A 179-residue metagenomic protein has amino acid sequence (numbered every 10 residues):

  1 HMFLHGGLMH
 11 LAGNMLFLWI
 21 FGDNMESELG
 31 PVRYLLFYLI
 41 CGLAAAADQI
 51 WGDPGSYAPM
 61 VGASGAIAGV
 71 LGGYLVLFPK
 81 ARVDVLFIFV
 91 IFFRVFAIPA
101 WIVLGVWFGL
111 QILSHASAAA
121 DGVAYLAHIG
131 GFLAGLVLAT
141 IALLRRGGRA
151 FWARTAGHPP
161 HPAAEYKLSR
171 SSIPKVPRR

Functional and structural regions predicted by a protein language model:
H1-R179: A detector for small-residue-rich transmembrane helices and their helix-helix packing motifs
